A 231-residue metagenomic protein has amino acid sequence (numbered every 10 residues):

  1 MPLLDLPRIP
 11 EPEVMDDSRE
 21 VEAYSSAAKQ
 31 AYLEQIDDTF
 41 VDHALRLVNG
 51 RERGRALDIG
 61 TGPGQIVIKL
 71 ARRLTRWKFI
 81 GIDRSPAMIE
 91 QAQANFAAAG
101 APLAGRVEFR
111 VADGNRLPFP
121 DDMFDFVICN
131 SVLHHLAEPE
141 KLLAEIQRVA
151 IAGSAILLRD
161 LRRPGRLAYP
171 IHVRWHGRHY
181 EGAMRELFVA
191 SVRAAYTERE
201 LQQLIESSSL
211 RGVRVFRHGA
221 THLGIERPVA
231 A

Functional and structural regions predicted by a protein language model:
M1-S25: N-terminal, positively charged/glycine-rich alpha-helical extensions of SAM-dependent methyltransferases
L33-E52: Conserved alpha-helix/loop element of class I SAM-dependent methyltransferases that forms part of the SAM/SAH-binding
E52-G62: Conserved class I S-adenosyl-L-methionine
L57, Q65-R116: Class I SAM-dependent methyltransferase SAM/SAH-binding core
I128: A conserved beta-strand element that flanks and buttresses the S-adenosyl-L-methionine
K141-A152: A short glycine-rich, Lys/Arg-flanked "PGG" loop and its adjoining helix->strand segment in the class I
G153-D160: Conserved beta-strand signature within the Rossmann-like core of class I S-adenosyl-L-methionine
L161-L210, R214-R217, H222-G224: C-terminal alpha-helical "lid/dimerization" subdomain adjacent to the S-adenosyl-L-methionine
